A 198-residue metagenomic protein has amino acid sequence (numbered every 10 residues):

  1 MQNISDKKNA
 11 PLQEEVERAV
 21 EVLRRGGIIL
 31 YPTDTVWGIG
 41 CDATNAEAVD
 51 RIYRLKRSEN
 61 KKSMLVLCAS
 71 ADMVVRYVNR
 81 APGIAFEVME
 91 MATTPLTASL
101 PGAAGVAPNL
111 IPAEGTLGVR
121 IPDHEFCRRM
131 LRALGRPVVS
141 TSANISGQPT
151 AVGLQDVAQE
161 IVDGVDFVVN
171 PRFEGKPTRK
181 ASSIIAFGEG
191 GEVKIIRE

Functional and structural regions predicted by a protein language model:
M1-E198: Active-site-adjacent structural elements in enzyme catalytic cores
